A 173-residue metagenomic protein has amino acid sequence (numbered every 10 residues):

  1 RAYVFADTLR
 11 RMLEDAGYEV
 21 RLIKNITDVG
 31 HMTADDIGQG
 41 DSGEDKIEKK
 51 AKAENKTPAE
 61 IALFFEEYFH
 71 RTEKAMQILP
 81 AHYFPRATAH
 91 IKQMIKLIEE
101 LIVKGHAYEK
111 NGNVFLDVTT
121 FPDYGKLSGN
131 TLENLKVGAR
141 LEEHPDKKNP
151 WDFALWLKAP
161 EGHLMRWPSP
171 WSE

Functional and structural regions predicted by a protein language model:
R1-E173: NTP-dependent nucleotidyl-transfer catalytic core
